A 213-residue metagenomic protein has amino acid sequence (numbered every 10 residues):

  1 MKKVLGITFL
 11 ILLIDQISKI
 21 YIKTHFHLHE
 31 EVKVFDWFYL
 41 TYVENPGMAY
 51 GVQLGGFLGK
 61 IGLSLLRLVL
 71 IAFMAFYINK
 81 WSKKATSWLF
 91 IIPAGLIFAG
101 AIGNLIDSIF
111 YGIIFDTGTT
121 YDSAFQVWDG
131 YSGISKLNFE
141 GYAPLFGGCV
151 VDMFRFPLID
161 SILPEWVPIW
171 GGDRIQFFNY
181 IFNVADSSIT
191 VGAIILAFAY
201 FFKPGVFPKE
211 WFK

Functional and structural regions predicted by a protein language model:
M1-K213: Alpha-helical transmembrane bundles and membrane-interface segments of multipass inner-membrane proteins
